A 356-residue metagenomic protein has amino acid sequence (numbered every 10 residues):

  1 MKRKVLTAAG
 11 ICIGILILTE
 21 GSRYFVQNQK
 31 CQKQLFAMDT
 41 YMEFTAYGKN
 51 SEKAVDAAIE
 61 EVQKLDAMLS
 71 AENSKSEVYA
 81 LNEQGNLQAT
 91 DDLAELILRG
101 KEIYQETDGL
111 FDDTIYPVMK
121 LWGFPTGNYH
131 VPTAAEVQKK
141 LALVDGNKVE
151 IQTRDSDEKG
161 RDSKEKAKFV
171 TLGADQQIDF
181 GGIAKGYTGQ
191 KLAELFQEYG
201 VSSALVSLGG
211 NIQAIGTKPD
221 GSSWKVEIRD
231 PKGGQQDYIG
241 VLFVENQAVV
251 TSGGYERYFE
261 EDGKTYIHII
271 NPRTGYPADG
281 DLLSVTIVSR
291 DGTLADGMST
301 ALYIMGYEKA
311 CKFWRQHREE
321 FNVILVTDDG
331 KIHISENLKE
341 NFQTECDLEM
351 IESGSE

Functional and structural regions predicted by a protein language model:
M1-E356: Mature catalytic core of soluble alpha/beta enzymes
